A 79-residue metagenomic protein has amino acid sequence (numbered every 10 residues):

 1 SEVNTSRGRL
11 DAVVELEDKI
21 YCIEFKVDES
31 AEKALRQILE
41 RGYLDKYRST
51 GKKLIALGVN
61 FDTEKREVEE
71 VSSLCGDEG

Functional and structural regions predicted by a protein language model:
S1-E17: Active-site metal-binding core of divalent-cation-utilizing nuclease and nuclease-like domains
V3, L16, V27-E29, N60-T63: Short, flexible loop/turn elements at secondary-structure junctions
T5-S6, Q37-G42, G51-K53: Short amphipathic alpha-helical surface micro-motifs
A12-V27, R41: Conserved catalytic cores of phosphodiester-cleaving nucleases, focusing on short active-site segments
V27-D45: Mg2+/Mn2+-dependent nuclease catalytic core
K46, T50-G79: Domain-level recognition of nuclease-like catalytic cores that cleave nucleotide substrates
